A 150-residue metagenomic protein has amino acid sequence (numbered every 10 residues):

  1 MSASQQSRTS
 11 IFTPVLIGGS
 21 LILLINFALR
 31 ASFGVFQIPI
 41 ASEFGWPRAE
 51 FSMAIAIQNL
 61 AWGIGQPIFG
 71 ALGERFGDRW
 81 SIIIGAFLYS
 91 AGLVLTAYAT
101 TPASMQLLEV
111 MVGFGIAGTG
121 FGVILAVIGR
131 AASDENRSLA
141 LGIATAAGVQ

Functional and structural regions predicted by a protein language model:
M1-I22, N26-F27: Cytosolic juxtamembrane N-terminal segment immediately preceding the first transmembrane helix of multi-pass
G19-F27, N59, L93, T101-F114: Helical-face signature of the major facilitator-like transporter fold
F27, A31, N59-P67, T119: Residue-level signature of mid-helix packing/kink "hotspots" within the transmembrane helices of 12-pass Major
G34-I64: Extracellular/periplasmic helix-loop-helix junction of adjacent transmembrane segments in MFS-like secondary
Q58-G65, G92, A147-Q150: MFS transmembrane alpha-helix packing/gate-lining sites
I64-A103: Conserved MFS/SLC helix-loop-helix module at the cytosolic interface between two early adjacent transmembrane helices
L108-A146: Cytoplasmic helix-loop-helix junction between adjacent transmembrane helices in 12-TM secondary transporters
